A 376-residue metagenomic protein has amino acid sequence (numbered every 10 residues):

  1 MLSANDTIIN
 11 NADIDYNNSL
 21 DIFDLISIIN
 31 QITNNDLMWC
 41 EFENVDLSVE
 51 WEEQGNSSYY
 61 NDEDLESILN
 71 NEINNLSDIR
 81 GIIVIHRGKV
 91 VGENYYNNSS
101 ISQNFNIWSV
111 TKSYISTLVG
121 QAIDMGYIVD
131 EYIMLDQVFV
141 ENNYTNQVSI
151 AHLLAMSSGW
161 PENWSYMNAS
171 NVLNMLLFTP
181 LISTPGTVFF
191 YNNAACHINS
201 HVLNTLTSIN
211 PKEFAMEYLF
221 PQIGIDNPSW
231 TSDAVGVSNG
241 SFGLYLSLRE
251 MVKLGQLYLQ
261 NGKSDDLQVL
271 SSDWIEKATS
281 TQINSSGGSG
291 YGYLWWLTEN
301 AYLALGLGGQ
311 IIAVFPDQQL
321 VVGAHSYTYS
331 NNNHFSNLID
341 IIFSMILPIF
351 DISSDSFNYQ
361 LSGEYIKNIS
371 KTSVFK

Functional and structural regions predicted by a protein language model:
M1-I8, D15-M38: Alpha-helical segments with a strong preference for the paired helices of cellulosomal dockerin domains
I26, L37-S100, I123-I128, I349-K376: N-terminal leader/targeting segments and the immediately adjacent pre-domain N-terminus
G88, F105-E131, L153, N199-L203 (+1 more regions): Active-site SXXK
K89-N94, A155, E162-P185, Y191 (+1 more regions): Short, charged, amphipathic alpha-helices and their helix-cap/turn boundaries
N106, D124-S158, T207-F242: Active-site helix/loop module of the DD-peptidase/beta-lactamase fold, centered on the serine-lysine SxxK catalytic
A195-V202, F242-K263, Q310-Y327: Active-site-proximal alpha-helical segments within enzyme catalytic domains
I275-V322: Active-site Gly/Thr loop motif
G306-K376: Structured C-terminal helix/loop/strand segments within mature extracytoplasmic catalytic/sensor domains
